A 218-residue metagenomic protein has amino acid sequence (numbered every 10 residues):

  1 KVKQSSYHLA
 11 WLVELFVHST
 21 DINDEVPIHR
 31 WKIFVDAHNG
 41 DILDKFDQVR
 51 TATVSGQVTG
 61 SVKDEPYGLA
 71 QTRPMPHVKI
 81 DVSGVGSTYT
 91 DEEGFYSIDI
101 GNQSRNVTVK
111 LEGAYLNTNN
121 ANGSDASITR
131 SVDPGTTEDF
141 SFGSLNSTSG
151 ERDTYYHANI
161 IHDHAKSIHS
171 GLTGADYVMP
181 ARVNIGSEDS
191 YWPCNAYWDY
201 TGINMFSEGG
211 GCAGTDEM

Functional and structural regions predicted by a protein language model:
K1-P74, D81-Y89, T173-G202: Segments that shape or occlude catalytic/ligand-binding pockets
S5, P27, N146-H157, A213-D216: Extracytoplasmic/periplasmic, Sec-exported soluble proteins
V17, L111-Y115: Surface-exposed loop/turn motifs at beta-strand-loop junctions within extracellular Ig-like and Fibronectin type III
G56, G84-L111, N122-A126, F140: Glycine-centered loop-to-beta-strand initiation motif
M75-V82, S104, G135-T137: Glycine-centered loop/turn motifs
E93, S97, F142-M179: Zn2+-dependent metallopeptidase catalytic core
L116-D139: Structured interaction patches on ligand/partner-binding surfaces of diverse proteins
M205-M218: Short pre-active-site segment immediately N-terminal to the catalytic Zn-binding motif
